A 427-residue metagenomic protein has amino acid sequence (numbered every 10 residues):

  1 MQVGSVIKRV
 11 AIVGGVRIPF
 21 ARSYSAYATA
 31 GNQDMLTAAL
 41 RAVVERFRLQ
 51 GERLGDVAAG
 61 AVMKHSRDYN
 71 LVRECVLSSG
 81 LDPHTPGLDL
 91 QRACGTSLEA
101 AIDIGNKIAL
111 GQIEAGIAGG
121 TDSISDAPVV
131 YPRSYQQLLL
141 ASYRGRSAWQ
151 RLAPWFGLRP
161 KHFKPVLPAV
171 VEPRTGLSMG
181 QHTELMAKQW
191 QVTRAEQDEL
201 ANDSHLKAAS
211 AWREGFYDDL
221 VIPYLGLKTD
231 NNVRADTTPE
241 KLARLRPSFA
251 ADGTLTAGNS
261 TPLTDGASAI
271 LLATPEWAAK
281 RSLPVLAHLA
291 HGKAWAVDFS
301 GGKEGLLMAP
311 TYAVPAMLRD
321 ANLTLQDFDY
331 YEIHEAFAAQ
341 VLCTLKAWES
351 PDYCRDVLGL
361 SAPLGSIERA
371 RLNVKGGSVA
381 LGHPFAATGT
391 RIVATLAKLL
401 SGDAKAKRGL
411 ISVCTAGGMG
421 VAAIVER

Functional and structural regions predicted by a protein language model:
Q2-Q33, P154-A169, E240-Y312, A316 (+4 more regions): Condensing-enzyme catalytic core mediating Claisen C-C bond formation in acyl metabolism
V16-I18, A28-A38, R46, R159 (+2 more regions): N-terminal extracellular/periplasmic Venus flytrap/periplasmic-binding protein-like
A28-Y143, G215, V221-D230, Q326-E349: Conserved beta-ketoacyl condensing-enzyme motif
N32-F47, L71-C75, A100, M179-M186 (+6 more regions): Short, well-ordered amphipathic alpha-helical segments that serve as non-catalytic structural scaffolds within diverse
A61-G116, L158-K161, R174-S178, D236-P262 (+3 more regions): Conserved catalytic cysteine-centered active-site region of acyl-thioester-dependent Claisen-condensing enzymes
Q91-D122, V130, A187-F216, A269-E276 (+3 more regions): Active-site-proximal alpha-helical scaffold in enzymes
A115-L185: Flexible glycine-/small-residue-enriched beta->alpha junction loops that bind anionic phosphate/pyrophosphate groups
V297-A380: Active-site pocket-lining segment
